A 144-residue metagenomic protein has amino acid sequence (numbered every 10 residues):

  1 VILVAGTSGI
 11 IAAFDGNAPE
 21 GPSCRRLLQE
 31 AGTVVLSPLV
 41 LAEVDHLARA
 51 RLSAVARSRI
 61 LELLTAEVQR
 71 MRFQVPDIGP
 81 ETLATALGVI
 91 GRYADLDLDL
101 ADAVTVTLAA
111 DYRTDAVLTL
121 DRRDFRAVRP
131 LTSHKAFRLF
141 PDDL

Functional and structural regions predicted by a protein language model:
V1-L36, R49-L63, T132-L144: Short, well-structured N-terminal submotif of metal-dependent ribonuclease cores
G6, E43, D102, D121-D124: Acidic active-site catalytic centers that drive phospho-/nucleotidyl reactions and related ester hydrolyses
S8-G9, L39, E81, R123: Alpha-helix/helix-capping structural signal
G9-I10, E43-L47, T85: A general alpha-helix detector
I11, A48, V68-R72, I90 (+1 more regions): Short amphipathic alpha-helical interaction patches enriched in hydrophobic/aromatic residues with interspersed Lys/Arg
H46-R49, A110: Short glycine/serine- and small hydrophobic-enriched flexible loop segments
F73-A116, L120: Active-site neighborhoods of divalent-metal-dependent phosphate/nucleic-acid chemistry enzymes
V106, A110-L144: Acidic, PIN/NYN-like endoribonuclease modules and their adjacent C-terminal/linker elements
